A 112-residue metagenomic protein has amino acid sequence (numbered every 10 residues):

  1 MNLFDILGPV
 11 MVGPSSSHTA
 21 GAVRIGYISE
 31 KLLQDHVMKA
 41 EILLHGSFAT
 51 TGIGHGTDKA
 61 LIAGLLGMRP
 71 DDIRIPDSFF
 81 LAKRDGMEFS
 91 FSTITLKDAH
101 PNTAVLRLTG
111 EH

Functional and structural regions predicted by a protein language model:
M1-V10, V37-L43: Short, hydrophobic/aliphatic alpha-helical segments
G8-I28: Conserved phosphate/anionic-ligand binding catalytic regions in large, soluble enzymes, centered on
P14-S15, L44-S47, T93-I94: Fold-independent oxyanion-binding glycine-rich loops and adjacent beta-strand/coil segments at enzyme active sites
E30-E41, R69, I75-P76, F89 (+1 more regions): Non-transmembrane, aqueous-exposed alpha-helical and coiled segments at domain scale
A40-D85: A structural-propensity feature for long, helix-poor, extended segments
K83-H112: C-terminal edge-of-domain segments
